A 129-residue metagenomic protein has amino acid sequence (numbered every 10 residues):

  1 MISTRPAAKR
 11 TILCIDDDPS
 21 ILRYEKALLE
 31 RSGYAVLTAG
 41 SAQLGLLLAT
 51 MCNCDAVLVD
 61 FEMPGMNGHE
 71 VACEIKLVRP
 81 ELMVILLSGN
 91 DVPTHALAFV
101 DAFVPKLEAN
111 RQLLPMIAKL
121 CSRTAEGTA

Functional and structural regions predicted by a protein language model:
M1-T11, A109-A129: Non-catalytic signal-transmission and effector/linker regions of two-component phosphorelay proteins
K9-S20, E25-L29, V57: Conserved acidic segment of CheY-like receiver
T38-L47, G68: Helix N-cap/capping motif at the beta->alpha junctions
L47, H69-P80: Short amphipathic alpha-helix used as the core "switch/output" element in two-component signaling
D60: Active-site residues of response regulator receiver
M63: Receiver (REC) domain active-site loop signature in two-component systems and cognate sites in sensor histidine kinases
P105-L107: A Lys-centered signature of the CheY-like receiver
